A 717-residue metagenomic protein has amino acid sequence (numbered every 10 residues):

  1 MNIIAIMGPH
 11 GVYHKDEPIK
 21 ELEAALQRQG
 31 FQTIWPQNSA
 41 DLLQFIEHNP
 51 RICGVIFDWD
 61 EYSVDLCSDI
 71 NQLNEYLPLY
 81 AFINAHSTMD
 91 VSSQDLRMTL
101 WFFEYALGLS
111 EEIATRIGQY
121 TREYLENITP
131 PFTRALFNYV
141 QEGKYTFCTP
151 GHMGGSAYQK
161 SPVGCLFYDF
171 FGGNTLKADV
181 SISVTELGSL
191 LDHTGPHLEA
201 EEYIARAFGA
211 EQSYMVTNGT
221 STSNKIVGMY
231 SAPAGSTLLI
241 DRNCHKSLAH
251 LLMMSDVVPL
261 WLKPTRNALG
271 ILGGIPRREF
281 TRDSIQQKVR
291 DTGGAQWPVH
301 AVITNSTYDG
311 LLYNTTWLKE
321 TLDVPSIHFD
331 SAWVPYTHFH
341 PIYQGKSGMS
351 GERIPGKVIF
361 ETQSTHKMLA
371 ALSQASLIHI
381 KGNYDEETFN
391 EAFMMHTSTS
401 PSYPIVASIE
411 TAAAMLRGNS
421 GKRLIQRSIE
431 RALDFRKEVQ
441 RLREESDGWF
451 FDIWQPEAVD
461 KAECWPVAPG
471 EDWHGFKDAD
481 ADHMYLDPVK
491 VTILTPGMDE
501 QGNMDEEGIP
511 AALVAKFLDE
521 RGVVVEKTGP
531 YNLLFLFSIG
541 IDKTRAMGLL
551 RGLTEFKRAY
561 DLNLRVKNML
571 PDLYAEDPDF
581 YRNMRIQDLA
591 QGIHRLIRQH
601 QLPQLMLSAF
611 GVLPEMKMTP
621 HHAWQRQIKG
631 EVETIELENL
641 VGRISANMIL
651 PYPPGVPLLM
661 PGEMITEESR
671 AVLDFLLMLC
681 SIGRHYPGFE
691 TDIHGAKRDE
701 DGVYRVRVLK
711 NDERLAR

Functional and structural regions predicted by a protein language model:
M1-I4, P50, E211, A234-G235 (+1 more regions): A short, charged/proline- and glycine-enriched loop that marks the coil->beta-strand transition at the N-terminal
N2-D16, L238-D241: Short hydrophobic beta-strand segments
H10-V12, D60-E61, F82-M89, G108-L109 (+2 more regions): Short beta-alpha junction loops
Y13-G30, S39-F57, I70-Q72, Y76-L77 (+4 more regions): Non-catalytic terminal extensions of PLP-dependent enzymes
L26, P36-F45, D58, D65-S68 (+1 more regions): Conserved PLP-enzyme active-site core in the AAT-like
Y76-A81, V324-H328: Short beta-strand/loop segments at the ligand-binding rim of alpha/beta enzyme cores
V163-M254, L260: Long, structured ligand/cofactor-binding scaffold of large enzymes
